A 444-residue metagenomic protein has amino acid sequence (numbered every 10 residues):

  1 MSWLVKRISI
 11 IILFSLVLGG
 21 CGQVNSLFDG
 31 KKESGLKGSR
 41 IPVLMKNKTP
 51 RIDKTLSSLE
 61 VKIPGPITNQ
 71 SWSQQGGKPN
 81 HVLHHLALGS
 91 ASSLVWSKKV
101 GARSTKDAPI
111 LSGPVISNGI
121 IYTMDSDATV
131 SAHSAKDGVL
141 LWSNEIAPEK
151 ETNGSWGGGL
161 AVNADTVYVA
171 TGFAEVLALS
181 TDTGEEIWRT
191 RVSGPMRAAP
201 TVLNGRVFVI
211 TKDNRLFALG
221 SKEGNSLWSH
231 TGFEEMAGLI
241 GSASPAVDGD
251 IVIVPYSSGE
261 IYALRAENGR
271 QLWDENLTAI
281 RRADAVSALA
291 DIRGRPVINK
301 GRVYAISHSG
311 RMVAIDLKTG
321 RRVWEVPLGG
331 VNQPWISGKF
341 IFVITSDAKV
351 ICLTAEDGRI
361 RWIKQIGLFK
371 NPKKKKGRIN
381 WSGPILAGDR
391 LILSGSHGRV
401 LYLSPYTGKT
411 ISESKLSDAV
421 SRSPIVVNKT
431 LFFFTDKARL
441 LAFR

Functional and structural regions predicted by a protein language model:
L18-G20: C-terminal motif of bacterial Sec signal peptides marking the signal peptidase cleavage site
G22-N25: Bacterial signal peptide processing site
S34-V95, Q271: Blade/loop signatures of beta-propeller domains
N69-Q70, N118-G119, A164-D165, N204-G205 (+5 more regions): Short coil/turn segments that connect the beta-strands within blades of beta-propeller domains
W96-V115, S143-A161, I187-L203, S226-D248 (+4 more regions): Extracytoplasmic beta-rich repeat domains
D125-S126, S155, A164, T171-G172 (+8 more regions): Structural signature of WD-repeat beta-propellers
S131, L177, F217, Y262 (+4 more regions): WD40 beta-propeller blade core
S134-D137, S180-G184, G220-G224, A266-N268 (+3 more regions): Short loop/turn segments that connect beta-strands within beta-propeller blades
